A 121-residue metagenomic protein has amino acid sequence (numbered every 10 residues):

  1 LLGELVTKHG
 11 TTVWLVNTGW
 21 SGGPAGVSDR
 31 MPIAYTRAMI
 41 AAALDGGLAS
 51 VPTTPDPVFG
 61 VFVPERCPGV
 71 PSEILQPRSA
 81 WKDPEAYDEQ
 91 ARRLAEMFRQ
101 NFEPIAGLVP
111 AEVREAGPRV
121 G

Functional and structural regions predicted by a protein language model:
L1-G121: Conserved NTP phosphate-binding and transfer environment spanning the P-loop NTPase/kinase superfamily
